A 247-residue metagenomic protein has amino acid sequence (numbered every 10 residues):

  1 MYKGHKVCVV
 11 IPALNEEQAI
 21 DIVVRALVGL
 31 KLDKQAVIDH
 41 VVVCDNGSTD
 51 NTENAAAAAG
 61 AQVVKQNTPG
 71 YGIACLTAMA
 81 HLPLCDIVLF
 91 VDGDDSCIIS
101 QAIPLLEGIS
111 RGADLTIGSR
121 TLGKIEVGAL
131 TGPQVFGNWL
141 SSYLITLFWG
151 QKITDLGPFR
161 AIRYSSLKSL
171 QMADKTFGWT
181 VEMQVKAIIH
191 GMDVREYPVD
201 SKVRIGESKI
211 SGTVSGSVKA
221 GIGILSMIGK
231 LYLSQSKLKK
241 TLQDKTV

Functional and structural regions predicted by a protein language model:
M1-H5, G150, M172-V247: Hydrophobic helical membrane-anchoring modules
C8-P12, V24, V42: Short hydrophobic beta-strand elements that form part of the catalytic alpha/beta core underpinning NDP-sugar/donor
E16-A19, S48, I98: Donor nucleotide-sugar binding loop of glycosyltransferases
E16-K31: Short, well-formed alpha-helical segments that are part of the catalytic scaffolds of diverse glycosyltransferases
D45-E53: A conserved acidic beta->alpha catalytic loop
A58-A59, L76-I87: Active-site nucleotide-sugar/metal-binding loop of Leloir-type enzymes
N67-P69, I73-A80, I99-F177, R204-S215 (+2 more regions): Acceptor/aglycone-binding surface of glycosyltransferases and processive sugar-polymer synthases
C85-S96: Short beta-strand-to-loop acidic/aromatic patch adjacent to the donor-nucleotide binding site
